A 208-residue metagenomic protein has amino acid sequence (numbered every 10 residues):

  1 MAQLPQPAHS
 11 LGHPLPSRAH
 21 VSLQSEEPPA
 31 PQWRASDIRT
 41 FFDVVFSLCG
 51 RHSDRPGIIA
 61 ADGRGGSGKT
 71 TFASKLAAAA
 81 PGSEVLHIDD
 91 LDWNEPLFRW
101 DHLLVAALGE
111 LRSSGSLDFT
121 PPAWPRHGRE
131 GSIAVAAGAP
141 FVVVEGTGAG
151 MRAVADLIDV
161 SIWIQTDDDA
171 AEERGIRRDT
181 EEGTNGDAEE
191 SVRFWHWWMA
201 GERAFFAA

Functional and structural regions predicted by a protein language model:
A2-D37: Charged, amphipathic alpha-helical linker segments immediately N-terminal to NTP-binding catalytic cores
R64: P-loop (Walker A) phosphate-binding loop of NTP-binding proteins
K69: Conserved lysine of the Walker
E84-V144: Conserved nucleotide-sensing/catalytic segment adjacent to the nucleotide-binding pocket in NTP-handling enzymes
S132-D179: ATP-dependent NMP and nucleoside kinases share a basic, alpha-helical "lid"
E182-A208: Small-molecule kinase domains that catalyze NTP-dependent phosphoryl transfer to phosphate-bearing small molecules
